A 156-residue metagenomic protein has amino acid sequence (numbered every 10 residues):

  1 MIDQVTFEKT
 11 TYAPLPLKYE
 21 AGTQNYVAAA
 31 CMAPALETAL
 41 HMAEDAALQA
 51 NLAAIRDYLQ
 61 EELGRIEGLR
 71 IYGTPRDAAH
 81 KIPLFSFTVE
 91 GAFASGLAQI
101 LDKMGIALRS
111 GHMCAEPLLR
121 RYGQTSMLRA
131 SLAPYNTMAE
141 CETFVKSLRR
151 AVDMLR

Functional and structural regions predicted by a protein language model:
M1-R156: Pyridoxal 5′-phosphate
